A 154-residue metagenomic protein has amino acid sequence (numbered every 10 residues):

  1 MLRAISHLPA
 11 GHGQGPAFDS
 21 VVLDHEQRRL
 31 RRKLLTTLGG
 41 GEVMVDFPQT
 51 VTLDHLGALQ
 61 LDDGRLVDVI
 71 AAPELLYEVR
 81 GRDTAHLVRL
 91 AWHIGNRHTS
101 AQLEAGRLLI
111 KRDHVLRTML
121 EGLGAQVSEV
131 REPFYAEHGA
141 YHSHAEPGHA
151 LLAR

Functional and structural regions predicted by a protein language model:
M1-G15, G39, I110-K111, V115-R154: Helix-rich terminal scaffold detector
M1-T52: Intrinsically disordered, low-complexity, positively charged segments
R32-T36, R65-A71, L90-A101: Short, flexible, solvent-exposed loop/turn segments with mixed acidic/basic and small polar residues
T52-D54, L59-L61: Short, well-ordered loop/turn sites that connect or cap secondary structure elements
L61-G64, E78, A101-L103: Ordered, amphipathic secondary-structure segments that act as subunit-interaction surfaces in large macromolecular
D68-G81: Short glycine-/aliphatic-rich beta-strand segments at the starts of folded cytosolic domains
T84, V88-V130: Acidic and generally charged, gly/proline-rich low-complexity regions
